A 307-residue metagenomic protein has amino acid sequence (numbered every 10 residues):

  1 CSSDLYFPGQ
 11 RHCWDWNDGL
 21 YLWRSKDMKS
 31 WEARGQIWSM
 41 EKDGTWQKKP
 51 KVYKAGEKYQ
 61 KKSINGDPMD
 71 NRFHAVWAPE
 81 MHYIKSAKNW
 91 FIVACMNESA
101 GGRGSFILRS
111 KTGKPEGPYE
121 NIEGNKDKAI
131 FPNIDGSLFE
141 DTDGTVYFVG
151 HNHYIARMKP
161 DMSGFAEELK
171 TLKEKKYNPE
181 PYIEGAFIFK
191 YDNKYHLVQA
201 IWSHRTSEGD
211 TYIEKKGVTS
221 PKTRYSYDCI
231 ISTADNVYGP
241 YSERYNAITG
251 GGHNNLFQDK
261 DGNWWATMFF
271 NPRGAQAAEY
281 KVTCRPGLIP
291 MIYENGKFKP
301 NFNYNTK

Functional and structural regions predicted by a protein language model:
C1-K307: Carbohydrate-active catalytic/glycan-binding domains of CAZyme proteins, especially the secreted or lumenal ectodomains
